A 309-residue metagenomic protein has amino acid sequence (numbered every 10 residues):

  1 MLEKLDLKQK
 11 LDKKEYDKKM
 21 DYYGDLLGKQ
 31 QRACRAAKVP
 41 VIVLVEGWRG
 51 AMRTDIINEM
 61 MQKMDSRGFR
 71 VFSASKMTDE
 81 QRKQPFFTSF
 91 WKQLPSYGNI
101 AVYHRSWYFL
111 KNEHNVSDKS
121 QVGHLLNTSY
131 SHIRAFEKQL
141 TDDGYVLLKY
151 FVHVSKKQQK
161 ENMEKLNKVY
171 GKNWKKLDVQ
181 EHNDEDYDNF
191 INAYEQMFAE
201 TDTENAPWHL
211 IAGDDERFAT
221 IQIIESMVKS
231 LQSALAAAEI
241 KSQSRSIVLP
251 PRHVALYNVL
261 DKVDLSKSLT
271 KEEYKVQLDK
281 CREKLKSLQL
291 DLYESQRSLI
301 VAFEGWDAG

Functional and structural regions predicted by a protein language model:
M1-G309: Glycine-rich phosphate-binding loop of ATP-dependent small-molecule kinases
